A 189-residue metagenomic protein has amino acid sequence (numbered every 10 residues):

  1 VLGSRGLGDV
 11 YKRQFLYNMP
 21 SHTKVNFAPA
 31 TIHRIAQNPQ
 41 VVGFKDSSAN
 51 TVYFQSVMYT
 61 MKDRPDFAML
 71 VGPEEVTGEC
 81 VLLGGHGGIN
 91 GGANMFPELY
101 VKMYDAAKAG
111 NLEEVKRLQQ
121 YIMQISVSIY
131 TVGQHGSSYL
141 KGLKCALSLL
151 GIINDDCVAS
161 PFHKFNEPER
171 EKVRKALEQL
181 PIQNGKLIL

Functional and structural regions predicted by a protein language model:
V1-Y11: Single conserved hydrophobic/aromatic residue that forms the stacking wall/gate of nucleotide- or nucleobase-binding
L2, H22, G84, I153 (+1 more regions): Residue-level signal for pocket-adjacent positions within structured domains
R5, K45, K141-K144: Basic side chains
D9, T51-V52, K144-C145: Short, flexible segments with low predicted structural confidence
R13-N18: Short beta-strands and strand-loop turn motifs
M19, E74, S148: Short, well-ordered beta-to-alpha junction loops that form the rim of enzyme active sites and present histidine/acidic
H22-S126: Catalytic alpha/beta core domains of metabolic enzymes, predominantly
F96-L189: C-terminal alpha-helical cap/extension of soluble enzyme domains
